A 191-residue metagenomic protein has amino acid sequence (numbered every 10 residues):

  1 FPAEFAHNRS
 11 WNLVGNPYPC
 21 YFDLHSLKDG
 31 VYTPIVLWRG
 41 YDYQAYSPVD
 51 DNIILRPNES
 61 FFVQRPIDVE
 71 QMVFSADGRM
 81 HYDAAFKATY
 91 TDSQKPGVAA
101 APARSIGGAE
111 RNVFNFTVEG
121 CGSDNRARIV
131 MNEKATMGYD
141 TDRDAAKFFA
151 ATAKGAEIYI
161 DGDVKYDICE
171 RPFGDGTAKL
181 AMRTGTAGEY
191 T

Functional and structural regions predicted by a protein language model:
F1-T191: Compositionally biased Ser/Thr/Gly- and acidic/asparagine-rich, proline-interspersed low-complexity stretches
